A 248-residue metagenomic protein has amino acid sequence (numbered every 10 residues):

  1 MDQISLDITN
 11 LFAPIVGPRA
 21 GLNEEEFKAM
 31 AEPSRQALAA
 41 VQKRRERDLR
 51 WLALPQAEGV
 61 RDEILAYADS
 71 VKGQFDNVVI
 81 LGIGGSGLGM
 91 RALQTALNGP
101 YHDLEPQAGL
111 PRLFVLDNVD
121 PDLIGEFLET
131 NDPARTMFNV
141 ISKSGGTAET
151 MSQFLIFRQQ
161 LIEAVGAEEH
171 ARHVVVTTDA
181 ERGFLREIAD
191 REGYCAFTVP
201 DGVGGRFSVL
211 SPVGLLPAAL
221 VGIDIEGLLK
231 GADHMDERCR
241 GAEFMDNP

Functional and structural regions predicted by a protein language model:
M1-K72: Extended, charge-enriched "interface" segments that sit outside catalytic cores
D69-A242: Glycine-rich phosphate-binding loops that contact phosphosugars or nucleotide phosphates
F244-P248: Short, intrinsically disordered, charge-balanced linker/junction segments flanking boundaries in proteins
